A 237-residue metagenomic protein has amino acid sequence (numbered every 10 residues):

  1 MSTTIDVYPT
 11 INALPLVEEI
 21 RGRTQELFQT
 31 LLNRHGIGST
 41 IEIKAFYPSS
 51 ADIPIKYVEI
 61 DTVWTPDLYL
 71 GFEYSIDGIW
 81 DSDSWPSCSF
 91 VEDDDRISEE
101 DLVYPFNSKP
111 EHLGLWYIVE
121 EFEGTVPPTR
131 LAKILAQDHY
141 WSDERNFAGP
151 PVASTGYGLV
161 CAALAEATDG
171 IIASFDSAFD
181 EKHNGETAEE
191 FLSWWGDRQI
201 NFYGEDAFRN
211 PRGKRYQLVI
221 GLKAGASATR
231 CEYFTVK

Functional and structural regions predicted by a protein language model:
M1-K237: Acidic (Asp/Glu-rich) sequence patches and key acidic residues that form negatively charged surfaces used
